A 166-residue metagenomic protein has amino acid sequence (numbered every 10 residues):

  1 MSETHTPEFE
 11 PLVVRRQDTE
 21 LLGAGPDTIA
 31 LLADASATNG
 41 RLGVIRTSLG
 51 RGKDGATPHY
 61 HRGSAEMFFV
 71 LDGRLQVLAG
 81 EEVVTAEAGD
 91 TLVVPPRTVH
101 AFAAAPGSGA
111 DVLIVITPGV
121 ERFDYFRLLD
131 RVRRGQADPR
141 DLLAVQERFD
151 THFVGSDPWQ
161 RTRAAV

Functional and structural regions predicted by a protein language model:
M1-G43, G135-V166: A short, N-terminal "cap"/entry segment at the start of jelly-roll beta-barrel domains of the cupin/DSBH fold
R15, E81-V99: Short acidic-glycine-tyrosine-enriched beta hairpin
A30-L32, I45-H61: Conserved short histidine dyad/triad with adjacent acidic residue
G50-K53, G89, R97, G107: Tight coil/turn sites that cap or link beta-strands
H61, L75, D124, V132 (+1 more regions): Hydrophobic small-molecule pocket/channel-lining residues, especially in calycin-type beta-barrels
G63-L75, G80: Glycine- and acidic-residue-biased ligand/ion/polar-headgroup-sensing regions
P96-F123: Ligand-binding loop in jelly-roll beta-barrel domains
D111, R122-Q136: A hydrophobic, small-residue-rich beta->alpha segment in the mid-to-C-terminal subdomain of diverse proteins
